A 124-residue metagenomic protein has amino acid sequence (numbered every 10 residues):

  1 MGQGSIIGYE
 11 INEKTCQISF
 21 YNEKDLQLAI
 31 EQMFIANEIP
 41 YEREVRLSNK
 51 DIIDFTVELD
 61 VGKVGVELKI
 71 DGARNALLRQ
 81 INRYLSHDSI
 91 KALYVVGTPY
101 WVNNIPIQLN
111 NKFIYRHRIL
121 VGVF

Functional and structural regions predicted by a protein language model:
M1, E58-D60, Y115-F124: Non-catalytic C-terminal interaction segments of nucleic acid-processing enzymes
M1-S48: Acidic-basic catalytic patches of nuclease active cores, encompassing PD-(D/E)XK and other metal-cofactor nuclease
S19, E23, E44, V57-L59 (+3 more regions): Generic alpha-helical hydrophobic packing signal
A29, R79-Q80: Well-ordered alpha-helical segments embedded in enzymatic catalytic cores
N49-I53: Short beta-strand or tight-loop elements that sit immediately N-terminal to catalytic metal-binding acidic residues
F55-G72, Y84: Conserved catalytic cores of phosphodiester-cleaving nucleases, focusing on short active-site segments
I70-L78, L85-R118: Nucleic-acid nuclease catalytic cores
